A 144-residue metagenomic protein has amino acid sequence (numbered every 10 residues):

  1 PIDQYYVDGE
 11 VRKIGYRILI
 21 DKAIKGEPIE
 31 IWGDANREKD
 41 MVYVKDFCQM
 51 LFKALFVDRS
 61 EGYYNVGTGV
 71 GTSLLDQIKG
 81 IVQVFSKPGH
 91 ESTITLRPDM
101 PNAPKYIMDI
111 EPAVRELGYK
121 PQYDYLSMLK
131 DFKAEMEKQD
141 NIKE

Functional and structural regions predicted by a protein language model:
P1-I14: Flexible, glycine-rich beta-alpha linker
G9, I18-D21: Mobile, glycine-enriched helix-loop/loop "lid" segments at the mouths of ligand-binding/catalytic clefts that gate
A23-E144: C-terminal substrate-binding subdomain of Rossmann-fold SDR/epimerase-dehydratase oxidoreductases
